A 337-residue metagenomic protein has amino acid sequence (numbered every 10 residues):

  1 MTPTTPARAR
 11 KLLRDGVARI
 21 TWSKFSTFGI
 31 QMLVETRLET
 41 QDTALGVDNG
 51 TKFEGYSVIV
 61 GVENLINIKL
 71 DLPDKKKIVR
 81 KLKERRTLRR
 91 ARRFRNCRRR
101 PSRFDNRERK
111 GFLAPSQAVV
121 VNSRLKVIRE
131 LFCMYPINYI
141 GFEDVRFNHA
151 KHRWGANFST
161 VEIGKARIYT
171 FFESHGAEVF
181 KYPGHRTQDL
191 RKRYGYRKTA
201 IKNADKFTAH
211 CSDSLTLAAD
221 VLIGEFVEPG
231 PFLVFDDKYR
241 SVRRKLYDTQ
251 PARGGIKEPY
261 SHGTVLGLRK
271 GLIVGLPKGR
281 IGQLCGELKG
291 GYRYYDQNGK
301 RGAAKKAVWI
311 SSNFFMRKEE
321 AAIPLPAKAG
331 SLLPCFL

Functional and structural regions predicted by a protein language model:
T2-L38, I256: Charged, flexible boundary elements
L38, V60-K270, W309-L337: Substrate-contacting helices/loops that form the catalytic groove of nucleic-acid and nucleotide-polymer processing
L38-Q41, V265-L268, G275-I281: Short coil-to-beta-strand transition motifs
T43-V60: Gly/Thr-rich phosphate-binding beta-strand-loop-beta motif of the actin/hexokinase/Hsp70
F53-E54, F147-K151, G282-Q283, G291-Y292: Flexible loop/turn segments at secondary-structure boundaries
Y56-V60, Y292-N298: SH3/SH3-like beta-barrel fold
L272-I273, G279-Y295: Short beta-strand-centered aromatic/proline hotspots
L284, R301-K305, R317: Mid-to-C-terminal oligomerization/interaction "stalk" domains of large proteins
